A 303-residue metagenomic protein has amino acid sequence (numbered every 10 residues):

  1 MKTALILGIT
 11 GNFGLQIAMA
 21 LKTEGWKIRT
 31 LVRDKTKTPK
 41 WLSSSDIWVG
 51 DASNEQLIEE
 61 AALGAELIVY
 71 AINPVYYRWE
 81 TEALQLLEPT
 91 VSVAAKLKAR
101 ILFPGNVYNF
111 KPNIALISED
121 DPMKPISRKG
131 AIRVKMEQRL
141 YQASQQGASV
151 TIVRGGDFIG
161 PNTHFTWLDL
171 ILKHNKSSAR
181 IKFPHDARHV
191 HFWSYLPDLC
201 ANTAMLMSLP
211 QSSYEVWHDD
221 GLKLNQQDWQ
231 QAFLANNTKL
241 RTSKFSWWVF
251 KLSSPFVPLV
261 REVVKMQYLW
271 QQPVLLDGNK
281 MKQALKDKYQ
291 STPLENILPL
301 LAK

Functional and structural regions predicted by a protein language model:
M1-T3, N202-V263, G278, Q283 (+1 more regions): Mid/C-terminal beta-alpha module of Rossmann-like enzyme folds, strongest in SDR-family dehydrogenases/epimerases
A4-E24: N-terminal Rossmann NAD(P)H-binding glycine-rich loop of SDR-like oxidoreductase domains
T36-L97: NAD(P)H-binding glycine-rich loop region in Rossmannoid oxidoreductase-like domains and their noncatalytic homologs
Y77, V107-I117, F158-F165: Conserved catalytic-site region of short-chain dehydrogenase/reductase
E88-K135: Conserved Rossmann-fold NAD(P)-dependent oxidoreductase catalytic core, especially the SDR/UDP-sugar
N106, Q138-N162: Conserved beta-loop-beta element that borders a ligand/cofactor-binding pocket
V134, I159-I171, M205-W217: Glycine/proline-rich active-site loop of Rossmann-fold NAD(P)-dependent oxidoreductases
K173-S194: A conserved pocket-lining segment of Rossmann-fold NAD(P)-dependent short-chain dehydrogenase/reductase
